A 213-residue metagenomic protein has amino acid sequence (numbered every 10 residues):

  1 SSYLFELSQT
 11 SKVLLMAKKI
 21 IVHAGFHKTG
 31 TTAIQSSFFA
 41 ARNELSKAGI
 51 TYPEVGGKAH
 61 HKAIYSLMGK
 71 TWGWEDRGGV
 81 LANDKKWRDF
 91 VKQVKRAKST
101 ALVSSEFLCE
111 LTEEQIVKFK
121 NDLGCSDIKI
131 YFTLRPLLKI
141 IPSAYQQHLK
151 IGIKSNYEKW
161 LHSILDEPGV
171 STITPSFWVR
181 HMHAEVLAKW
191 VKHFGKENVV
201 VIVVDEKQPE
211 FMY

Functional and structural regions predicted by a protein language model:
S1: Conserved small/polar residues in nucleotide/adenosyl-binding loops
L4-L7, S11-A101, S105-F107, L137 (+1 more regions): PAPS-dependent sulfotransferase catalytic core
F38-F39, G57, T112-E114, A144: Short, function-defining helix-loop hinge/capping sites that tune catalysis or transport
E44-S46, E113-Y213: PAPS-dependent sulfotransferase catalytic domain
E106-C109, P175: The substrate-binding groove and active-site-proximal loops of carbohydrate-active enzymes, especially glycoside
